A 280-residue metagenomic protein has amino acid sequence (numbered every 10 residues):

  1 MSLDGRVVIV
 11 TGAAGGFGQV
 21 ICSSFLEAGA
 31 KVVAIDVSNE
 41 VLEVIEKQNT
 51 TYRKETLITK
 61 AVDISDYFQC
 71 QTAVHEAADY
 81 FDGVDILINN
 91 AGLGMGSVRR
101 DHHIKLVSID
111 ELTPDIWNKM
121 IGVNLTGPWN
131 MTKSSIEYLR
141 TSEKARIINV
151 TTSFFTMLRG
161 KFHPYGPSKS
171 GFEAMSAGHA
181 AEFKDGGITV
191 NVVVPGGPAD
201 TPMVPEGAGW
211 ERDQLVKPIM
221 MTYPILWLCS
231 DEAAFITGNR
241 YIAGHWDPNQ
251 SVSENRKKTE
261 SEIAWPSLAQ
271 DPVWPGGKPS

Functional and structural regions predicted by a protein language model:
S2-V33: Canonical Rossmann dinucleotide-binding motif of NAD(H)/NADP(H)-dependent dehydrogenases/reductases, specifically
F25, G83-D85, E173, F183-P195 (+1 more regions): Conserved Rossmann-fold SDR core element
A28-V44: Conserved glycine-rich Rossmann-like NAD(P)H-binding loop of the short-chain dehydrogenase/reductase
A61-H75, P114: The beta1-alpha1 cofactor-binding region of Rossmann-like NAD(H)/NADP(H)-dependent oxidoreductases
V98-I109, T113-N118: Substrate-binding pocket helix/loop in short-chain dehydrogenase/reductase
S108-P114, R140, A145-G171, S176-D185 (+1 more regions): Catalytic loop of short-chain dehydrogenase/reductase
V192-V193, W210-S280: C-terminal helical subdomain
